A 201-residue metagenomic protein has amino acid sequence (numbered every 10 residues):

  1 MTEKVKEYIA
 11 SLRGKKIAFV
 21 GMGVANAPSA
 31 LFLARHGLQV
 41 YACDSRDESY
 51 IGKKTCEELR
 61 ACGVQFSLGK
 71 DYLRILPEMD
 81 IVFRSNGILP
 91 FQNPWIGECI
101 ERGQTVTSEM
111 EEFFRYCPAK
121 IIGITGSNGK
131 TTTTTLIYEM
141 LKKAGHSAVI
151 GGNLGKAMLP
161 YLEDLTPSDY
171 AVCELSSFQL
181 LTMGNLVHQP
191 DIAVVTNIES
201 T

Functional and structural regions predicted by a protein language model:
M1-S108, E112: N-terminal leader/targeting and accessory segments in enzymes
R74-P77, P90-T201: Phosphate-binding loop of NTP-binding sites
